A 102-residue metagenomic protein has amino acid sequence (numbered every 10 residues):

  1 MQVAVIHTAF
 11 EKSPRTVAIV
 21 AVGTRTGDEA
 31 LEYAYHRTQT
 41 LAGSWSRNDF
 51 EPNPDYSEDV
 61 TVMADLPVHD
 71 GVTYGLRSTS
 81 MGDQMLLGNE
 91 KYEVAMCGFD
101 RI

Functional and structural regions predicted by a protein language model:
M1-A64: N-terminal non-globular leader segments, chiefly Sec-dependent signal peptides
D59-G75: Short alpha-helix capping/helix-loop boundary micro-motifs
Y74-I102: Short, compact, well-ordered microdomains
